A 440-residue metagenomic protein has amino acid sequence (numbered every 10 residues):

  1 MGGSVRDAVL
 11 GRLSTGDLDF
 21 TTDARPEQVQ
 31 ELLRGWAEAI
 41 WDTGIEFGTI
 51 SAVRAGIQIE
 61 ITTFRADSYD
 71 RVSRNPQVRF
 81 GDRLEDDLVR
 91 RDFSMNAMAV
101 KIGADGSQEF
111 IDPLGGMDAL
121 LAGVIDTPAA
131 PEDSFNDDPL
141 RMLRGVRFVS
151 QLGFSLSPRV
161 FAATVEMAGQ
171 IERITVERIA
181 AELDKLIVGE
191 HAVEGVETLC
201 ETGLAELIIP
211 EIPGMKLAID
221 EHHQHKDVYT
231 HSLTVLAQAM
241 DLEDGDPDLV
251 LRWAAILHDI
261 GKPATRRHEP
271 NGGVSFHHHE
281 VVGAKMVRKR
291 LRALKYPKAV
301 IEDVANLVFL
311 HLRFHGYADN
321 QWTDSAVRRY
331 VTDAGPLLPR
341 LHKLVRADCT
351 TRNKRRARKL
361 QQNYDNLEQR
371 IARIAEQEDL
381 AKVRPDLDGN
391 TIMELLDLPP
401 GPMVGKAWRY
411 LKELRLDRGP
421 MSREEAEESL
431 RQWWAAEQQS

Functional and structural regions predicted by a protein language model:
M1-S440: Catalytic cores of the polymerase beta-like nucleotidyltransferase superfamily and closely associated nucleotide
